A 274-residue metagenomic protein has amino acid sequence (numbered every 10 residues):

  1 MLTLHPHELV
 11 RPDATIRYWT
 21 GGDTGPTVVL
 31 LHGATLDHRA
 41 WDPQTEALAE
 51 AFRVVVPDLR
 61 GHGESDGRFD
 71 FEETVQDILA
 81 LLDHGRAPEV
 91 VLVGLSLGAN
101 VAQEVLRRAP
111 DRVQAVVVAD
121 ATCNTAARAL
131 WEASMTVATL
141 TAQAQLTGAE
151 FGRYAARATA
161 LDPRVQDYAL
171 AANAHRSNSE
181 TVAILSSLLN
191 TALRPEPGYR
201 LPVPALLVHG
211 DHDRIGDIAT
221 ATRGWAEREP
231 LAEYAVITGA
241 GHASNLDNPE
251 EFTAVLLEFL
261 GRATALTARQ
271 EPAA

Functional and structural regions predicted by a protein language model:
M1-V28, E50-F52, A87-P88, Q114 (+4 more regions): Alpha/beta-hydrolase fold catalytic core
P12-E64: Conserved HGGG/HGGXW glycine-rich cap/lid loop of the alpha/beta-hydrolase fold
W19, P43-E46, V55-V93, L97 (+1 more regions): Active-site loop/oxyanion-hole signature of alpha/beta-hydrolase fold enzymes
A40-D42, S65-F69, R128-A129, I218-A219: Conserved catalytic-core motifs of eukaryotic protein kinase domains, centered on the activation segment
Q103, R107-R108, Q114-A144: Flexible "cap/lid" loop of the alpha/beta hydrolase fold
A127-A129, Q145-R200: Conserved alpha/beta-hydrolase catalytic His-Asp/Glu region
L206-A240: Conserved loop-alpha-helix segment in the C-terminal half of the alpha/beta-hydrolase fold that carries the catalytic
A240-T253: Catalytic histidine-centered segment of alpha/beta-hydrolase-like enzymes
